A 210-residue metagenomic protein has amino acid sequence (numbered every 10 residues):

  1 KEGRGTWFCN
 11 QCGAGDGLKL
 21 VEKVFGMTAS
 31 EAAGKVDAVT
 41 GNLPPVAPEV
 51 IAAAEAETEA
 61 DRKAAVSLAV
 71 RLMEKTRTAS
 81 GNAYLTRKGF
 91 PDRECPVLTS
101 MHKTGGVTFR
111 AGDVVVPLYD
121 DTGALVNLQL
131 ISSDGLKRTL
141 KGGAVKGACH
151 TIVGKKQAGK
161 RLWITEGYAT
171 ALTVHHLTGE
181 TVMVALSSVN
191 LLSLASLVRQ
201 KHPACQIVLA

Functional and structural regions predicted by a protein language model:
K1-T86, S193: Non-catalytic accessory segments of DNA primases and related replication-initiation nucleases
N10, C205-A210: Acidic beta-strand-to-loop metal/phosphate-binding motif
G13, P96-L98, Y119: Class I S-adenosyl-L-methionine
V24-F25, K88, L177-T178, C205: Residues at alpha-helix termini
N82-F90, V116-T122: Serine endopeptidase catalytic core focused on the charge-relay Asp
T86-F109: Short, basic/aromatic recognition patches
K103-P203: Phosphate-handling DNA/RNA-contact segment within nucleic-acid enzymes
